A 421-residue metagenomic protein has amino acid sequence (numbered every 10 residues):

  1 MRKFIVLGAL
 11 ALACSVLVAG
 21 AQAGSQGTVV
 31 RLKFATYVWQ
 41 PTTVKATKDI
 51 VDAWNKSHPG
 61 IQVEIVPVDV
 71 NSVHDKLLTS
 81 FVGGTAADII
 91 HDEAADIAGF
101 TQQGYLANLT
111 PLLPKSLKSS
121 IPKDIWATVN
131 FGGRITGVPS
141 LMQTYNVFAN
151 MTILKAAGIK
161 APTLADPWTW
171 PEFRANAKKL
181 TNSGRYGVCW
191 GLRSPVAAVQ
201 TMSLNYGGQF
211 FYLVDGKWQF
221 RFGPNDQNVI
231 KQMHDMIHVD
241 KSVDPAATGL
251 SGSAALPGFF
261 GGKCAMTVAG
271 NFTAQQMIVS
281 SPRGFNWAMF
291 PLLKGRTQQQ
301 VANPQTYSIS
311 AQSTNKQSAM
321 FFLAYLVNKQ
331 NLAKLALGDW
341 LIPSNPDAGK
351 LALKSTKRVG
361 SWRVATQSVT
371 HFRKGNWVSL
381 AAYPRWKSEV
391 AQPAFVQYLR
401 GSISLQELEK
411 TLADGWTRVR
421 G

Functional and structural regions predicted by a protein language model:
F4-L10, C14, V18-G99, L117-K118 (+8 more regions): Conserved N-terminal structural module of periplasmic/extracytoplasmic solute-binding proteins
D52, K56, A157, D235-K241 (+5 more regions): Extracytoplasmic/periplasmic substrate-recognition and gating elements
P67-K76, A95, D166-R174, P245-F260 (+1 more regions): Short helix-initiation/N-cap motifs at beta->coil->alpha
A94-N146, R174, T201-S203, N286-F290 (+2 more regions): Hinge/lid segment of periplasmic solute-binding proteins
A107-K123, T163-D166, V188, G208-V229 (+3 more regions): Short, solvent-exposed loop/beta-turn-alpha elements that line the ligand-binding surface or hinge of extracytoplasmic
G132-S140, Y145, K155, P171-Q219 (+2 more regions): Extracytoplasmic/periplasmic solute-binding protein
A175-K179, K217-T248: Glycine-centered hinge/linker elements that transmit conformational signals in sensory and ligand-binding systems
W287, L337-Q392, Q397: Long, aromatic- and glycine/proline-rich binding clefts that accommodate carbohydrate-like moieties
